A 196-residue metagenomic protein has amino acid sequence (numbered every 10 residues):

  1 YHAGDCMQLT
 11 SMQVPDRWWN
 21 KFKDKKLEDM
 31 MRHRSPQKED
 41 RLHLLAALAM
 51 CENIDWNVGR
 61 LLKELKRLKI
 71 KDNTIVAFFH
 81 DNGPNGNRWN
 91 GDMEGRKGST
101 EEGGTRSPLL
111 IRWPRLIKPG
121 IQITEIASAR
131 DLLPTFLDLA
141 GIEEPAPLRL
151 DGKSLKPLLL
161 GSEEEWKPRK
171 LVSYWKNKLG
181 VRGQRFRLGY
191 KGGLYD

Functional and structural regions predicted by a protein language model:
Y1-P134, D138-R149: Active-site-proximal cap/lid insertion segments
D5-L9, G83-P84, L116-I117, L155 (+3 more regions): Short, solvent-exposed loop/turn segments at secondary-structure junctions
K66, L160-K167: Basic phosphate/pyrophosphate-binding loop/patch that engages nucleotide-derived ligands
I70-V76, K167-R169, G183-F186: Loop/turn elements at helix/coil->beta-strand transitions in domains of secreted/extracellular proteins
K97-T105, L171-D196: C-terminal, low-complexity/hydrophilic appendages and adjacent surface loops of extracellular/periplasmic anionic
I111, P134-D138, K156-L160, L179 (+1 more regions): Generic alpha-helical structural context detector
W113-L116, G141-I142, S162-E163, Q184-F186 (+1 more regions): Short loop segments at secondary-structure junctions
A129, D151-L155, Y174-W175: Conserved glycosyltransferase catalytic-site signature
